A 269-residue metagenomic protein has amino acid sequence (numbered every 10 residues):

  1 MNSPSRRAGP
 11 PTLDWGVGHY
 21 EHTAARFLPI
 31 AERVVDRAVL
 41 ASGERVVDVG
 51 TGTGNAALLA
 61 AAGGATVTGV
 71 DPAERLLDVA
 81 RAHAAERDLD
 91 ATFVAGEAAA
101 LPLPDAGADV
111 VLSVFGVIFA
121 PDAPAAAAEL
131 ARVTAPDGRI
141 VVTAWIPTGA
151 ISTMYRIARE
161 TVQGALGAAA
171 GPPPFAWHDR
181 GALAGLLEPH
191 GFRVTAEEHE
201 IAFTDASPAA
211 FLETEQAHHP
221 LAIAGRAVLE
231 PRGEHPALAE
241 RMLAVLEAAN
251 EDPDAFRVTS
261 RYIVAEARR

Functional and structural regions predicted by a protein language model:
M1-E44, N55-L59, L76-V79, H83-E86 (+1 more regions): Conserved class I S-adenosyl-L-methionine
G9, W15, R26-F27, T53-N55 (+1 more regions): Conserved Class I S-adenosyl-L-methionine
R45-A100, A125: Class I SAM-dependent methyltransferase SAM/SAH-binding core
A84, A158, N250: Conserved hydrophobic residues forming the short capping helix/wall of the S-adenosyl-L-methionine
A99-V110: A short acidic, Gly/Pro-enriched loop at the edge of an enzyme's catalytic core that lines a small-molecule cofactor
F115-I118: Short catalytic micro-motifs in class I SAM-dependent methyltransferases
A120-E129: A short, conserved alpha-helix within the catalytic core of class I
P124-A125, P136-S207, A222: Conserved catalytic/acceptor-binding region of the Class I
